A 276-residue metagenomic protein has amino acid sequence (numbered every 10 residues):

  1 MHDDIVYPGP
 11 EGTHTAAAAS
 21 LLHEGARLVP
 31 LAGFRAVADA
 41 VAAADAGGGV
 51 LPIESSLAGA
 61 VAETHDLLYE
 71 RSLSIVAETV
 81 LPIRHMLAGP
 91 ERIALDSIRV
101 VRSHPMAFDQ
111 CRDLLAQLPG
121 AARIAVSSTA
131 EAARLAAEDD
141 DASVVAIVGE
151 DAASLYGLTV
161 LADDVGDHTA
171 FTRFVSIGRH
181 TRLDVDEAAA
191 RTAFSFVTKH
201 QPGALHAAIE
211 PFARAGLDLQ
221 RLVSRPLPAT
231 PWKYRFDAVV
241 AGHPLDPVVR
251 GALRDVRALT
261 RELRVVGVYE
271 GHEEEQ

Functional and structural regions predicted by a protein language model:
M1-Q276: Domain-level signature for soluble enzymes in the chorismate/prephenate branch of the shikimate pathway
